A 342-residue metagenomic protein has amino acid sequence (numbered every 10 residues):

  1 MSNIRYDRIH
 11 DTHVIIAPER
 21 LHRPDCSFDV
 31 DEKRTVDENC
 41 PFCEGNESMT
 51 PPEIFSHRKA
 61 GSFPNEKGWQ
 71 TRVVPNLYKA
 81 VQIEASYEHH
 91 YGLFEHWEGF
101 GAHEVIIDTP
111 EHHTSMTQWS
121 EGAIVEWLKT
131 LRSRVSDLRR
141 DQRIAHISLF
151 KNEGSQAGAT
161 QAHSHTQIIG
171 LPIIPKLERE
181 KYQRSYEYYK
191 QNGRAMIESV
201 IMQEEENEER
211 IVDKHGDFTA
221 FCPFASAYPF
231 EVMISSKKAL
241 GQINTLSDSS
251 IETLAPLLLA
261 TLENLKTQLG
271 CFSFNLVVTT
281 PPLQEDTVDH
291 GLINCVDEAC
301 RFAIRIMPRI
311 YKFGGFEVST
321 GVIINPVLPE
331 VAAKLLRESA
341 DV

Functional and structural regions predicted by a protein language model:
M1-V342: HIT superfamily nucleotide-processing domains
